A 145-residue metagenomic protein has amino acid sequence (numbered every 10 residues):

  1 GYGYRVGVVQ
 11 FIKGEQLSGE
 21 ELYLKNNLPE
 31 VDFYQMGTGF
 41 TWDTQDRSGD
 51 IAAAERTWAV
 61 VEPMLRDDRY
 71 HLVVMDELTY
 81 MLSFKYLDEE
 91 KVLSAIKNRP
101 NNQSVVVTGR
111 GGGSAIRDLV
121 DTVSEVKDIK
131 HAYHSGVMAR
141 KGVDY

Functional and structural regions predicted by a protein language model:
G1-M64: Conserved P-loop
T41, P63-R66, L78-Y145: Replace "adjacent to P-loop NTPase cores in ATP/GTP-dependent enzymes" with "adjacent to NTP-binding cores
